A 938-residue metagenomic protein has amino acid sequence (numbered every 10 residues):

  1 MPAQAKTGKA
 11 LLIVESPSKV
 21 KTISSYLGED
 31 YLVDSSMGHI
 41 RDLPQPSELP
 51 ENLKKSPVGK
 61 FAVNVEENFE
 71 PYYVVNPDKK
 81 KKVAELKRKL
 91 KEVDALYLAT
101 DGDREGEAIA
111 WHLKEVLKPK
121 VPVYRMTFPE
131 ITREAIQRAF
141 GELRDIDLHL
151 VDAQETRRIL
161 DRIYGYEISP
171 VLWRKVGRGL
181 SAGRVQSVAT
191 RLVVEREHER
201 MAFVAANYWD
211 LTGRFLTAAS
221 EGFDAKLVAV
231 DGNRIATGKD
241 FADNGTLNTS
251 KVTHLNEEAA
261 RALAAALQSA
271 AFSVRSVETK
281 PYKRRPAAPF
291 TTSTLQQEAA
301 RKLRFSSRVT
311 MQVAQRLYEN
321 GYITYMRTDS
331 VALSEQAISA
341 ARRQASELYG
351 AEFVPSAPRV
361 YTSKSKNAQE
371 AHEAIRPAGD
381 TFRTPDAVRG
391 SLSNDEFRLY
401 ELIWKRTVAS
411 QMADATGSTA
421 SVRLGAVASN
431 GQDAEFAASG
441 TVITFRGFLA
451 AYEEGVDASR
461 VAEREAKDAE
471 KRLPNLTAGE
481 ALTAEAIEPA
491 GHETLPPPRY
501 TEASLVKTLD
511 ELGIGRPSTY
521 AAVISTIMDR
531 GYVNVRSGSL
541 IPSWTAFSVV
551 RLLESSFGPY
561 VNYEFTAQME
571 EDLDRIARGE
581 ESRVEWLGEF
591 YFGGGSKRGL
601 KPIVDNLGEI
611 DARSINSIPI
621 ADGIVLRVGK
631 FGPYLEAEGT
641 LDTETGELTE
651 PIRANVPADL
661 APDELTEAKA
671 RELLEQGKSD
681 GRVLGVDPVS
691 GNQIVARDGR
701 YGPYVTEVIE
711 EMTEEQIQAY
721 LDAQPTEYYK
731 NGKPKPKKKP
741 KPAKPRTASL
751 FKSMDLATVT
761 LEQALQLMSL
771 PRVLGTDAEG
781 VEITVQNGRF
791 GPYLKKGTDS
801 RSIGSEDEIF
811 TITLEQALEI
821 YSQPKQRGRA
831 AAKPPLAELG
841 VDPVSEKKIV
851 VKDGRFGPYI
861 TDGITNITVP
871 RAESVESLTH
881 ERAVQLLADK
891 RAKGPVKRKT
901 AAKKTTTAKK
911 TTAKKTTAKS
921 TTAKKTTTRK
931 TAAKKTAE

Functional and structural regions predicted by a protein language model:
M1-L160, E167, L172, F241 (+4 more regions): Intrinsically disordered, low-complexity regulatory segments
P2-A3, T7-L11, K21-T22, E29 (+10 more regions): Basic, low-complexity terminal or inter-domain segments flanking catalytic cores
P17-V20, M37-L43, G102-G106, P129-E134 (+6 more regions): Conserved nucleotide-binding/hydrolysis micro-motifs of P-loop NTPases
D101, Q296-E298, K302-S306, T310: A conserved hydrophobic secondary-structure block that centers on an alpha-helix together with its immediately flanking
K175-G179, V194-L255, K302, M326: C-terminal helical "lid" subdomain and adjoining coupling/linker elements of P-loop NTPases
L180-V194: Conserved phosphate/anionic-ligand binding catalytic regions in large, soluble enzymes, centered on
L263, L267-A288, S293, A299 (+1 more regions): Pre-Walker A segment
